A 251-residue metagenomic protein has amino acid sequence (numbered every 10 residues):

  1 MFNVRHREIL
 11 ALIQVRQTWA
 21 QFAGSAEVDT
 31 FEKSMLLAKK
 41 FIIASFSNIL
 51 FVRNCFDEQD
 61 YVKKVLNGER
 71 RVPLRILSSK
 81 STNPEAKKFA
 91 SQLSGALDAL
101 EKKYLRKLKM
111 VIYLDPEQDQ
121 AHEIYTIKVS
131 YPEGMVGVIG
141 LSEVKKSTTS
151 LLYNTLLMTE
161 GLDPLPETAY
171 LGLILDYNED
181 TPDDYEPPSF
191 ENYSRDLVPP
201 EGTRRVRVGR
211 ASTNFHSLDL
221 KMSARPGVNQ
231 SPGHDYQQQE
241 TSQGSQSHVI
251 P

Functional and structural regions predicted by a protein language model:
F2-I250: Phospho-regulated, Ser/Thr/Pro-rich intrinsically disordered or coiled-coil terminal scaffolds of eukaryotic
